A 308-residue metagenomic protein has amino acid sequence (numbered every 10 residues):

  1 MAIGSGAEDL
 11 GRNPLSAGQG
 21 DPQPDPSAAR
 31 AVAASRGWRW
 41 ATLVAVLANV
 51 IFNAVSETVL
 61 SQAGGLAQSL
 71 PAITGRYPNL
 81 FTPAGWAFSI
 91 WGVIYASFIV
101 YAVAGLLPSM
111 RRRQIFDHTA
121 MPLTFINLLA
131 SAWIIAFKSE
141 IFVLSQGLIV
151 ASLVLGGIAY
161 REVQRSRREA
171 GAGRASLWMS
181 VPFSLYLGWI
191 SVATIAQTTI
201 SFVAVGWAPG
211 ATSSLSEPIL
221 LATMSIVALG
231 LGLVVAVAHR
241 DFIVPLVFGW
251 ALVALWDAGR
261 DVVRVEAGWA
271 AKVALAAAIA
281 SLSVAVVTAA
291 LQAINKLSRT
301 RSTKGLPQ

Functional and structural regions predicted by a protein language model:
R30-L43, W91: N-terminal membrane topogenic signal
V44-I51, P122-W133, V150-Y160, M179-Q197 (+1 more regions): Alpha-helical transmembrane segments of multi-pass integral membrane proteins
V46-G65: Alpha-helical transmembrane segments of multi-pass membrane proteins
I73-I90, L177-S184, W207-I219: Short aromatic-rich membrane-water interface segments that cap or initiate transmembrane helices in multi-pass membrane
G85, P209-L229, W256-A285: Membrane-interface transmembrane-helix boundary segments in multi-pass integral membrane proteins
L107, E162-R168, V286-L306: Membrane-interface capping segments at transmembrane-helix boundaries
A132-G147, A236-H239, R264-G268: Membrane-interface helix caps and helix-loop-helix hairpins in membrane proteins
I243-V253: Central hydrophobic cores of alpha-helical transmembrane segments in multi-pass integral membrane proteins
